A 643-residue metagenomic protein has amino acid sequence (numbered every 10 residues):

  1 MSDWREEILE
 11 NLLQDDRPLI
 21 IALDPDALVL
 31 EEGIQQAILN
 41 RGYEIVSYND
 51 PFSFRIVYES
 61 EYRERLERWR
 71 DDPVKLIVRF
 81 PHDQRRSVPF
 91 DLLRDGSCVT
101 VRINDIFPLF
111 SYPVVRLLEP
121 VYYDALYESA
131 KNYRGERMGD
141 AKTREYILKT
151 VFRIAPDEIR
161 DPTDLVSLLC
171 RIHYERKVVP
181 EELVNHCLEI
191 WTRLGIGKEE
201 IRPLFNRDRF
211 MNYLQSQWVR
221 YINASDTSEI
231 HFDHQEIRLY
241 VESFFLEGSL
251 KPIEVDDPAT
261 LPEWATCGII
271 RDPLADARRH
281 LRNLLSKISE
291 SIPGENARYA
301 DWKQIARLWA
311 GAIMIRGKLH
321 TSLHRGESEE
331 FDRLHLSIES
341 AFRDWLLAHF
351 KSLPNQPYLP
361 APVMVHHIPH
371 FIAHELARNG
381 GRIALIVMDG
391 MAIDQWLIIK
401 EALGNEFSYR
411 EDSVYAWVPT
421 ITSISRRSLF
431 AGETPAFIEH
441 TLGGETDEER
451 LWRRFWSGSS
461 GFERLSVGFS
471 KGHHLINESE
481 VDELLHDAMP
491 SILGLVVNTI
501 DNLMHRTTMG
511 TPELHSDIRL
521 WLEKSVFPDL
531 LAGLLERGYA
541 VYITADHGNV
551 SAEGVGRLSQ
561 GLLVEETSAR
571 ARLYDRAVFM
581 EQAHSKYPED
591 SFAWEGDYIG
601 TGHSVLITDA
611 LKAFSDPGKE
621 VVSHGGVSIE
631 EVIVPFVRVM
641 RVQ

Functional and structural regions predicted by a protein language model:
M1-I383, G390-V541, A545-Q643: …; additionally, a secondary subgroup of soluble metalloenzymes is captured
